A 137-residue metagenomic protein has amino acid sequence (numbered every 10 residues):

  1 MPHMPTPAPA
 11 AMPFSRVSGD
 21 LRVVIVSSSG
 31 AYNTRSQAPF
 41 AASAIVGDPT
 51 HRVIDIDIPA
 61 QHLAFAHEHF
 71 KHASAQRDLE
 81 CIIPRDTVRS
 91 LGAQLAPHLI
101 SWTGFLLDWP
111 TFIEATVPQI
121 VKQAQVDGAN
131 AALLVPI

Functional and structural regions predicted by a protein language model:
M1-I137: An N-terminal assembly and electron-transfer interface module characteristic of large anaerobic redox and radical
